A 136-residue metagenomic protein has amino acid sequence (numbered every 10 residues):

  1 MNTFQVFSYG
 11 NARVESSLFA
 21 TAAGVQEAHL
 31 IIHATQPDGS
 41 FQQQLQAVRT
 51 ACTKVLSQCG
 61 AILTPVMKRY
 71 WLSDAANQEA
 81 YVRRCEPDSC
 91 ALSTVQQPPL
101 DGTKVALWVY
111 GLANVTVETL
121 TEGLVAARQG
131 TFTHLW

Functional and structural regions predicted by a protein language model:
M1-W136: Short, polar/acidic, helix-capping and beta-turn segments at strand->helix junctions that line the mouths
